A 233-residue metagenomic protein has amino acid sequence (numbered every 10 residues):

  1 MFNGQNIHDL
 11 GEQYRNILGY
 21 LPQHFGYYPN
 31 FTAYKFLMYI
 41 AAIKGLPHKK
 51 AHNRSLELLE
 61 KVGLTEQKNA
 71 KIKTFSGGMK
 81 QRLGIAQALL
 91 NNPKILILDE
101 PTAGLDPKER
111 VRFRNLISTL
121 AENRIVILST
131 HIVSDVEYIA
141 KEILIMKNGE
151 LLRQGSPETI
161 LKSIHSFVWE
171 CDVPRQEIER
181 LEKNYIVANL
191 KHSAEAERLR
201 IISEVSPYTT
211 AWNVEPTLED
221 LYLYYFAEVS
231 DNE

Functional and structural regions predicted by a protein language model:
M1-Y14: Conserved ABC transporter NBD signature motif
M38, A42, K49-Q67: Conserved ABC ATPase "signature" region
K71-F75: Conserved ABC ATPase signature
I85: Hydrophobic anchor residue at the start of the ABC signature
L96-D99: Catalytic Walker B motif of ABC-type/P-loop ATPase nucleotide-binding domains
F113-R200: ABC transporter nucleotide-binding domain
